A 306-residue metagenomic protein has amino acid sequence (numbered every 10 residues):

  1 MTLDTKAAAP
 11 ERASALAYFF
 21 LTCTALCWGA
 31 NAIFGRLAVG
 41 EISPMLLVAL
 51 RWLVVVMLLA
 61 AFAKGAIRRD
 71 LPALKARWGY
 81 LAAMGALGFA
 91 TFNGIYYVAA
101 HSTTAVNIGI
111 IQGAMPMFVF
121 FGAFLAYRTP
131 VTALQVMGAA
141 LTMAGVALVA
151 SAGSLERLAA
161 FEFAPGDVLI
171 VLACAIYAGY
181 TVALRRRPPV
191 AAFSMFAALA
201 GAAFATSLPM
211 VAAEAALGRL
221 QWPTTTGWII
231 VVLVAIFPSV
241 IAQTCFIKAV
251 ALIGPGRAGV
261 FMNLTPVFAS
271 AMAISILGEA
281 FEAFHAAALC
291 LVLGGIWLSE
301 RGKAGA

Functional and structural regions predicted by a protein language model:
T2-V48, E156-R186, T206: Glycine-/small-residue-enriched transmembrane alpha-helix faces in small-molecule transporters and effluxers
A25, V48-L50, F89, I108-A114 (+2 more regions): Helix-helix packing/entry segments at the starts of transmembrane helices
C27-F34, A60-Q112, G122, L148 (+1 more regions): Specific transmembrane alpha-helical segments of multi-pass solute transporters/efflux pumps, especially DMT/EamA
I33, L59, V119-F121, L125 (+2 more regions): Transmembrane alpha-helical segments that form core, pore/gating elements of small-molecule transporters/exporters
I33-E41, H101, A105, A150-F163 (+3 more regions): Membrane-interface helix termini and inter-helical loops of multi-pass transporters
A38, L47, R51, A99 (+7 more regions): Hydrophobic/aromatic residues within transmembrane alpha-helices of multi-pass small-molecule transporters
L46-M57, N93-A133, A173, P255-S275: Specific alpha-helical transmembrane segments that line the substrate/conduction pathway and gating interfaces
L59, G122, V131-G153, N263 (+2 more regions): Hydrophobic transmembrane alpha-helices of multi-pass small-molecule transport proteins
